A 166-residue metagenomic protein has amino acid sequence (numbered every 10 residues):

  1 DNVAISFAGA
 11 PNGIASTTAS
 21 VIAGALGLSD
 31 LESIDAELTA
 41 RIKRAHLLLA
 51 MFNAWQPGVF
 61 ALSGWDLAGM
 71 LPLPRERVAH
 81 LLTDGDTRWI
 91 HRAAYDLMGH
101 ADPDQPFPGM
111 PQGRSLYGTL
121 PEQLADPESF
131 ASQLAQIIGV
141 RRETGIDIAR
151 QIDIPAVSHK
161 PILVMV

Functional and structural regions predicted by a protein language model:
D1-M165: Loop/helix patches that line or flank the sugar-binding groove of alpha-linked glycan CAZymes
